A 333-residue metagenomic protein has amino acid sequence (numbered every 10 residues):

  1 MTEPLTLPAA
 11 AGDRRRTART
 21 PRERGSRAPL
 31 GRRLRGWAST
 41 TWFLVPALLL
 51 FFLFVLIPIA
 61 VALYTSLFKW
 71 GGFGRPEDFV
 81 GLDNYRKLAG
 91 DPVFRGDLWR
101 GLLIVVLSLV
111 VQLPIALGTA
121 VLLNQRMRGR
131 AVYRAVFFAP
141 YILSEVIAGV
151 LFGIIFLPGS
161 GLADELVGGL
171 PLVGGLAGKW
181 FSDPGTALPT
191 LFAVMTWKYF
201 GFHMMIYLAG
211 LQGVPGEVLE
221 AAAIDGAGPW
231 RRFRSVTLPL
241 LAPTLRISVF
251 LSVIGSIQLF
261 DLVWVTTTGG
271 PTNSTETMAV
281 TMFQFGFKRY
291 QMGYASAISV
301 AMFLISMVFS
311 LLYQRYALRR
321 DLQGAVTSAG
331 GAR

Functional and structural regions predicted by a protein language model:
M1-R24, S328-R333: Short, intrinsically disordered terminal tails adjacent to the first/last structured region
R27-R32, G36: Cytosolic juxtamembrane amphipathic/interface segments immediately preceding and feeding into a transmembrane helix
G36-R333: A structural signal for multi-pass alpha-helical bundles of membrane permease subunits that mediate small-molecule
